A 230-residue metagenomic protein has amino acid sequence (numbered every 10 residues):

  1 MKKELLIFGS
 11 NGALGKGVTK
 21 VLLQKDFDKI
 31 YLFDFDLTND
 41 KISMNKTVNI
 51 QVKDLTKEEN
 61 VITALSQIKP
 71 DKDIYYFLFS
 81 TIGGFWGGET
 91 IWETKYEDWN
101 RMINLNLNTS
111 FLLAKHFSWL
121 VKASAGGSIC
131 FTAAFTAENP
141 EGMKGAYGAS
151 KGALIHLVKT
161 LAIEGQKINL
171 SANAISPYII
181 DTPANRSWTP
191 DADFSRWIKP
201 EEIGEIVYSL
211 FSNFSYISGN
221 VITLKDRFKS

Functional and structural regions predicted by a protein language model:
N11, G15-T19: N-terminal Rossmann NAD(P)H-binding glycine-rich loop of SDR-like oxidoreductase domains
Y75, E89-I91, D98-I103: Substrate-binding pocket helix/loop in short-chain dehydrogenase/reductase
F79-G88: Conserved NAD(P)H cofactor-binding loop of Rossmann-fold oxidoreductase domains
G83, K122, S128-A153, V158-K167 (+1 more regions): Catalytic loop of short-chain dehydrogenase/reductase
T94, P140-K144, N185: Active-site "substrate specificity/gating" loop of NAD(P)-dependent dehydrogenases, especially the short-chain
A114-K115, K159: A short, exposed helix-loop element centered on a Lys and neighboring polar residues
A174, T182, A192-S230: C-terminal helical subdomain
